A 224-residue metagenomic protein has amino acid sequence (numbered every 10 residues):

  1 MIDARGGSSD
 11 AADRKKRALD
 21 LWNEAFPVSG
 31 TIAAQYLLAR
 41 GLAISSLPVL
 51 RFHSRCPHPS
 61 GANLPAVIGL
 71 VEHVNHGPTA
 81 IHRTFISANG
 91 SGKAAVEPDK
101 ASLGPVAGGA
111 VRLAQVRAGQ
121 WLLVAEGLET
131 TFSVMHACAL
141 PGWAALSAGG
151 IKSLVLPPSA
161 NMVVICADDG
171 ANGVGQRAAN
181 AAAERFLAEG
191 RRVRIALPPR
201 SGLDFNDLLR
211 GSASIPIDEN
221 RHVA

Functional and structural regions predicted by a protein language model:
M1-V67, V71-N75, V116, V223-A224: TOPRIM metal-binding catalytic domain and adjacent DNA-binding surface shared by DnaG-type primases
A18-L21, S87, S214: General helical structural elements
S45, V106, R200-L203: Residue-level signal for pocket-adjacent positions within structured domains
L50, V111, F205-L208: Short clusters of hydrophobic/aromatic residues that line enzyme substrate/ligand-binding pockets
C56-A62, S91, L203-L209: Short, solvent-exposed polar/charged micro-motifs at secondary-structure junctions
P59-P158, M162: Phosphate-handling DNA/RNA-contact segment within nucleic-acid enzymes
G119-L123, L128-A224: TOPRIM fold recognition
